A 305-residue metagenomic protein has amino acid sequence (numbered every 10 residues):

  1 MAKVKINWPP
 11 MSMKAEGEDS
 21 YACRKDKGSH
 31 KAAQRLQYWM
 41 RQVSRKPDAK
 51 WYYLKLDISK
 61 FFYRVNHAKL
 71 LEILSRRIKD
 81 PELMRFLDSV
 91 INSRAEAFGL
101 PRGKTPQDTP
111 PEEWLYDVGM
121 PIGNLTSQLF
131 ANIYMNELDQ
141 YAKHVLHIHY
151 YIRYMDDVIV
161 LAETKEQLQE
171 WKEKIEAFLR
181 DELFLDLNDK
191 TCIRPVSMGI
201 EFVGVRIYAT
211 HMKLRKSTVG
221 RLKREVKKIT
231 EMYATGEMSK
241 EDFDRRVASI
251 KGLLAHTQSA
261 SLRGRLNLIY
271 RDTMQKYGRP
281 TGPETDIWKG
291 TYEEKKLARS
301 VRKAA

Functional and structural regions predicted by a protein language model:
M1-E18, R102-E112: Glycine/proline-rich, flexible active-site/cofactor-binding loop segments that harbor closely spaced acidic
V4, L36, L87, S127 (+1 more regions): A residue-level signal for conserved active-site and pocket-lining positions in enzyme catalytic cores
K5-Y63: Active-site-proximal segment of RNA-dependent polymerases
A22, D26, G119-M120, N124 (+2 more regions): Conserved phosphate/pyrophosphate-binding and hydrolysis machinery centered on Walker-type P-loop NTPases, extending
S29-A33, K55, H67, L71 (+6 more regions): Alpha-helix initiation and N-capping motif
W39-M155, I159-I175, R194: Conserved polymerase palm-domain catalytic core
Q107-D117, Q169-E170, L187-A305: Right-hand nucleic-acid polymerase module
K174-E182: An active-site-proximal "capping" alpha-helix that borders the catalytic cofactor pocket
